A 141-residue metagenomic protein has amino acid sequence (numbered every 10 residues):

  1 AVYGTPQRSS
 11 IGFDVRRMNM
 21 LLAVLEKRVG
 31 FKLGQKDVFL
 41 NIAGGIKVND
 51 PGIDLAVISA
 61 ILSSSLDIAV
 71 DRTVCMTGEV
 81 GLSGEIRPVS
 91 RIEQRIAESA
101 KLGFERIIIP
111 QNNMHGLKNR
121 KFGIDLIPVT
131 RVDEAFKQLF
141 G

Functional and structural regions predicted by a protein language model:
A1-G141: Peripheral, non-AAA+ core regions of ATP-driven protein-machinery
